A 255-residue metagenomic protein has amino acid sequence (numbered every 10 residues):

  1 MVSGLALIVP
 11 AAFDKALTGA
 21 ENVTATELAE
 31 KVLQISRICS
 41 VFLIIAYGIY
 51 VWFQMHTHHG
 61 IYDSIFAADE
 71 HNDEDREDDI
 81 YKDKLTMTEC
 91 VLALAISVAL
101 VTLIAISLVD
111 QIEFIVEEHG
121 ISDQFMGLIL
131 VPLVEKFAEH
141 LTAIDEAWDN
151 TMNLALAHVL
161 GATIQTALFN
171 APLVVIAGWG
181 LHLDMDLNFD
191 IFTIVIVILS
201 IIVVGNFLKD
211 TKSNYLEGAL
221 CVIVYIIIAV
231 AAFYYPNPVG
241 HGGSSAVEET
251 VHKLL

Functional and structural regions predicted by a protein language model:
M1-L255: Hydrophobic alpha-helical segments, chiefly the membrane-spanning helices and signal/signal-anchor peptides
